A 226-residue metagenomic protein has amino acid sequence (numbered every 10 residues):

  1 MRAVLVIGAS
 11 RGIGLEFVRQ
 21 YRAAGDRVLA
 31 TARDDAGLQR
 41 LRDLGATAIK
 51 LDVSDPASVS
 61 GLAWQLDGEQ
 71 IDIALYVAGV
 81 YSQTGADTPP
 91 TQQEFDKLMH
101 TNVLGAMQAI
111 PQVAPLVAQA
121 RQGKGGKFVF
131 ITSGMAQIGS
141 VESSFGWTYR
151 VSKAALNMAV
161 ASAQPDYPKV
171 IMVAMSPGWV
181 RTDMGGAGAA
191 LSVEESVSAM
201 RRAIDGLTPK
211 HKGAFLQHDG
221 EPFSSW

Functional and structural regions predicted by a protein language model:
I7, I71-G79, F130, V173: Rossmann-fold scaffold of SDR-type NAD(P)-dependent oxidoreductases
S10, G14-Q20: N-terminal Rossmann NAD(P)H-binding glycine-rich loop of SDR-like oxidoreductase domains
Y21-Q39: Conserved glycine-rich Rossmann-like NAD(P)H-binding loop of the short-chain dehydrogenase/reductase
R42-A57: Rossmann-fold cofactor-recognition segment
V53-E69: Conserved Rossmann-fold cofactor-binding substructure of NAD(P)-dependent oxidoreductases
S58-G61, G105-Q112: Conserved mid-core alpha-helix of short-chain dehydrogenase/reductase
V80-M99, V103-M107, A118-P165: Catalytic loop of short-chain dehydrogenase/reductase
A174-P177, G186-W226: C-terminal helical subdomain
